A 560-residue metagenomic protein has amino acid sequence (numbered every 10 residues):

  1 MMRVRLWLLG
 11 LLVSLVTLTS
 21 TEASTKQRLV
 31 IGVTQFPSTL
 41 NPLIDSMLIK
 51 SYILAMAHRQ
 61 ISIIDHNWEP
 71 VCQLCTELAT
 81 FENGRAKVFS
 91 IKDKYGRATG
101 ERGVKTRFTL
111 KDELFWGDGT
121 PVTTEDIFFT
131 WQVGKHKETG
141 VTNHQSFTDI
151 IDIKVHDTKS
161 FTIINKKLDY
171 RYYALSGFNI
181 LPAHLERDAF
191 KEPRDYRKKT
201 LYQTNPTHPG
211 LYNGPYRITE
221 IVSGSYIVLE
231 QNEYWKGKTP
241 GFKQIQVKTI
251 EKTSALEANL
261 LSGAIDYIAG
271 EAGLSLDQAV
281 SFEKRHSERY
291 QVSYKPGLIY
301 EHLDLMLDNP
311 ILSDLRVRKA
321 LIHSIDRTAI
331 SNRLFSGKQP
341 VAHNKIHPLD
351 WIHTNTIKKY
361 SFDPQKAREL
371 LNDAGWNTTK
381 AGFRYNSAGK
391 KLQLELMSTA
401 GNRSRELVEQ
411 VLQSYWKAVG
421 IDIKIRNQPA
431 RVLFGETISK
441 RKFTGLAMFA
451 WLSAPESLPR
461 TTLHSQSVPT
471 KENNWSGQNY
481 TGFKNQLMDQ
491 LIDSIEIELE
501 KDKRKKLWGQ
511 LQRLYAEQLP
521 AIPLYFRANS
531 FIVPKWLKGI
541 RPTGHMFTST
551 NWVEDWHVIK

Functional and structural regions predicted by a protein language model:
R5, T109, N143-D195: Surface-exposed binding/hinge segments that line and control ligand-binding clefts or catalytic entry sites
K26-Q35, T76, G103-F108, I127-T130 (+8 more regions): Short, well-ordered beta-strand elements
V30, T123-T130, T158-I164, G214-P215 (+7 more regions): Alpha-helical secondary-structure segments
G32-A98, L211-N213: N-terminal lobe/hinge region of extracytoplasmic solute-binding protein
V33, V222-Y226, Q231, Y300-E301 (+4 more regions): Detector for C-terminal structural segments
I63-E69, F178-P240, Q244, P364-D373 (+1 more regions): Gly/Pro-rich hinge or "lid" segments in bacterial periplasmic/extracellular proteins
L78-G140, H156, T162, N259 (+1 more regions): Aromatic- and charge-enriched surface segment that lines or borders ligand/interaction sites
G134, T219-E230, K248-N309, R316 (+4 more regions): Extracellular/periplasmic solute-recognition and catalytic clefts
